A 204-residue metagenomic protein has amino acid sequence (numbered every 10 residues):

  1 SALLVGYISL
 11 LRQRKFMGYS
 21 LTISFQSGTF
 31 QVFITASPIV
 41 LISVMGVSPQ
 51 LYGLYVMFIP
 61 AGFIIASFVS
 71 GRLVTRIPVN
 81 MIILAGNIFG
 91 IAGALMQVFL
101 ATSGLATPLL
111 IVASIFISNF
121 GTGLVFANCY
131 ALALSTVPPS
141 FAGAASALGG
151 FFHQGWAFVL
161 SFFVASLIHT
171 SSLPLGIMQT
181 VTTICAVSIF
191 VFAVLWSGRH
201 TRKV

Functional and structural regions predicted by a protein language model:
S1-S20: Juxtamembrane intracellular "pre-TM" segments in multi-pass secondary transporters
R14-V56, G62: Extracytoplasmic gate region of multi-pass secondary transporters
S24, M57, A61, F116 (+1 more regions): Transmembrane alpha-helical cores of Major Facilitator Superfamily
P60-I64, F68, F158: Residue-level signature of mid-helix packing/kink "hotspots" within the transmembrane helices of 12-pass Major
A66-N80: Helix-to-loop junctions at the C-terminal end of transmembrane segments in multipass secondary transporters
M81-C129: C-terminal transmembrane helical hairpin of 12-TM major facilitator-type secondary transporters
C129-S172, M178-Q179: A late C-terminal transmembrane helix in Major Facilitator Superfamily
V181-V204: Multi-pass alpha-helical transporter architecture, strongest for 12-TM Major Facilitator/SLC carriers used
